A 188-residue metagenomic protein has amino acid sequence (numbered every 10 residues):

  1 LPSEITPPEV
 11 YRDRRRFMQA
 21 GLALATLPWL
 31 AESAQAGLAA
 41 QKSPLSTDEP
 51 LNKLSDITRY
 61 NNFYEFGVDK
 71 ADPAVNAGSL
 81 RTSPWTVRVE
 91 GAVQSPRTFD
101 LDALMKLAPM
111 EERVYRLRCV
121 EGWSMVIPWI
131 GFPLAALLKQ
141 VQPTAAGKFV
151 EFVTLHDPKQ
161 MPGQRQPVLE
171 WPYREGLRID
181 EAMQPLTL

Functional and structural regions predicted by a protein language model:
L1-D13, L24-L27: N-terminal secretory signal peptides
T6-P7, D13, E32, D100 (+2 more regions): General structural signal for secondary-structure boundaries
R16-A36: N-terminal export signals
G37-L188: Structured, non-membrane catalytic/scaffold regions adjacent to prosthetic-group chemistry
